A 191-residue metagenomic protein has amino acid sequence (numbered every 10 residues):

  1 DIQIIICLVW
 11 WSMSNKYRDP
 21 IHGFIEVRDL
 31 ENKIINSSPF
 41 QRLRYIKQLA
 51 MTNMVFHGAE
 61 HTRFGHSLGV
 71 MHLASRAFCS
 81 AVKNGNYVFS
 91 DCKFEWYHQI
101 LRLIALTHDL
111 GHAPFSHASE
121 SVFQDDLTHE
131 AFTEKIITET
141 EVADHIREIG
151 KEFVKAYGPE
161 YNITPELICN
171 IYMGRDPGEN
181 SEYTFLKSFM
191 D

Functional and structural regions predicted by a protein language model:
I5-K47, M54-L103, G111-D191: Sequence-structural signature of the catalytic-core scaffold of metal-dependent phosphohydrolases that act on
